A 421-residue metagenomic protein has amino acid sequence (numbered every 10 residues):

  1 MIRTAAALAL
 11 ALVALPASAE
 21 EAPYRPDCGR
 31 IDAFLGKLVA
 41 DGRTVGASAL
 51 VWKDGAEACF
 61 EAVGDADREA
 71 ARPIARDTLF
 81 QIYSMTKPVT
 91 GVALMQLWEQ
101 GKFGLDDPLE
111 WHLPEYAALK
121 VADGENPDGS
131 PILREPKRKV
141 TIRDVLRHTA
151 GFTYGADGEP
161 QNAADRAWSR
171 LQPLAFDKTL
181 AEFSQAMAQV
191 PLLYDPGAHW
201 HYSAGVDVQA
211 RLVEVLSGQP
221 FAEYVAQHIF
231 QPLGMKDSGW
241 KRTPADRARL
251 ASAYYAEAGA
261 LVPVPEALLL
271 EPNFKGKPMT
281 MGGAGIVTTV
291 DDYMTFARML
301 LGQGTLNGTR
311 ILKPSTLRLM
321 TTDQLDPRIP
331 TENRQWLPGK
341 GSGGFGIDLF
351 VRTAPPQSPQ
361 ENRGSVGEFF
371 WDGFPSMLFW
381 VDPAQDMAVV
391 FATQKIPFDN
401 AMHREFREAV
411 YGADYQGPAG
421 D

Functional and structural regions predicted by a protein language model:
M1-A6: Bacterial N-terminal signal peptides that target proteins for export
A14-S18: N-terminal signal peptide c-region/cleavage motif recognized by signal peptidases
A22-I82, K102-G104, A118-E125, N400 (+2 more regions): Short, conserved catalytic-motif segment at the N-terminal edge
G29-L38, A49, G55-E57, F80-L109 (+4 more regions): Active-site SXXK
G64-A66, L268, K395: A generic structural motif
P114, A118-R363: Short, surface-exposed loop or secondary-structure junction motifs that flank catalytic or metal-binding residues
E368, P375-Q385: Short, surface-exposed beta-strand/loop micro-motifs that present aromatic residues
